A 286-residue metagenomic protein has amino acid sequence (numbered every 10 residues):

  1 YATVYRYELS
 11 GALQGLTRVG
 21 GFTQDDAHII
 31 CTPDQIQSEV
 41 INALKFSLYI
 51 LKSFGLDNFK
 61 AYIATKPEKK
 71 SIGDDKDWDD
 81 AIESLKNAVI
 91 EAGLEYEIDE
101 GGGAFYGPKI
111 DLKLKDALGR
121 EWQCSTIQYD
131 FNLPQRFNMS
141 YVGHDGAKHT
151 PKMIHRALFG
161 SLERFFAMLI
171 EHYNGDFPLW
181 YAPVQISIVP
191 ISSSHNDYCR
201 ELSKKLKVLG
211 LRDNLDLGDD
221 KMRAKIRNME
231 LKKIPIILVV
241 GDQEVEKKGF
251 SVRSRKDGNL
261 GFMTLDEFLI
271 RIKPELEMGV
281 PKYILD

Functional and structural regions predicted by a protein language model:
Y1-D286: NTP/phosphate- and nucleic-acid-binding module
